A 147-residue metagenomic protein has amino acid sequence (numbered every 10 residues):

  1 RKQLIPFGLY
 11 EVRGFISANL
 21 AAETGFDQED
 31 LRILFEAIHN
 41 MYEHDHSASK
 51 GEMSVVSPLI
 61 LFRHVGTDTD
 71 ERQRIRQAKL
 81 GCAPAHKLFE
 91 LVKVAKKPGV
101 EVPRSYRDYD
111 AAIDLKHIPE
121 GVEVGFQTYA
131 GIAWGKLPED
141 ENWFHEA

Functional and structural regions predicted by a protein language model:
R1-A147: Basic polyanion-binding and macromolecular-assembly surfaces
